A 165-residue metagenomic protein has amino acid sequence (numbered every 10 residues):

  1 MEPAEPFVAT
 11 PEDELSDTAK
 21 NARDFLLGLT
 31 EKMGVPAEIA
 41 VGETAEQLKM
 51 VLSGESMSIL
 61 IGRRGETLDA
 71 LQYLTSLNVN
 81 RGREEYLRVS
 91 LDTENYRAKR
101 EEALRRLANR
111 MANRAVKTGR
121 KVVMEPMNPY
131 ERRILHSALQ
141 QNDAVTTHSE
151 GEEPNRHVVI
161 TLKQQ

Functional and structural regions predicted by a protein language model:
M1-Q165: RNA-contacting regions in translation and RNA-metabolism proteins, encompassing KH/S1 modules where present
